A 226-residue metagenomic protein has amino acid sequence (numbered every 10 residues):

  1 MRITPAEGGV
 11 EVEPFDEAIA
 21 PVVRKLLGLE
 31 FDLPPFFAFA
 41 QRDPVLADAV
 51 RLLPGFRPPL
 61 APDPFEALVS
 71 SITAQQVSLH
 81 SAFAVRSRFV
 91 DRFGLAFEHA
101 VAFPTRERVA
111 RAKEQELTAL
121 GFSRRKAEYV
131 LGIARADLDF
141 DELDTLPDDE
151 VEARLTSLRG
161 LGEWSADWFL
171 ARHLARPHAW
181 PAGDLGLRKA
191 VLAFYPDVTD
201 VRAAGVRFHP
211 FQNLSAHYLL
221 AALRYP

Functional and structural regions predicted by a protein language model:
M1-P226: HhH-family (HhH-GPD) DNA N-glycosylase catalytic core used in base-excision repair
